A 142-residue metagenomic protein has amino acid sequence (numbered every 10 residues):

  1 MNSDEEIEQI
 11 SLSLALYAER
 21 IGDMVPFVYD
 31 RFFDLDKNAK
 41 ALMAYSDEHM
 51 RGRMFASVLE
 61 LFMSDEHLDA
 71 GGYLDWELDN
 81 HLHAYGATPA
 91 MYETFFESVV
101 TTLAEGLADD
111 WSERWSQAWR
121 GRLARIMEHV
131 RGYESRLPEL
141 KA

Functional and structural regions predicted by a protein language model:
M1-A142: Globin-like tetrapyrrole-binding proteins
